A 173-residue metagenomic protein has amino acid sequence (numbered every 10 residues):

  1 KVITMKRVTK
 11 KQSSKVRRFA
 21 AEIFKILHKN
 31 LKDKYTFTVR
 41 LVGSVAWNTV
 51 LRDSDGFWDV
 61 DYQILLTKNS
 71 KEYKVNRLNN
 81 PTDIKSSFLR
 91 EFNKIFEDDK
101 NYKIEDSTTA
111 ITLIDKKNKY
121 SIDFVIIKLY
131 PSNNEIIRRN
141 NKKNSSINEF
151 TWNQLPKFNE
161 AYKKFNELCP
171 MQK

Functional and structural regions predicted by a protein language model:
K1-V2, K11, N48-T49, F57 (+1 more regions): Acidic, low-complexity intrinsically disordered regions
K1-V42: Helical scaffold of the NTase/Pol beta-like nucleotidyltransferase catalytic core
I3, Q63-K68, I126-I127: Short loop/turn segments at strand-loop or loop-helix junctions that form parts of catalytic or ligand-binding pockets
Q12-F19, I23, N76-F88: Short amphipathic alpha-helical segments
F19, I26, E91, I95 (+2 more regions): Residues that form generic nucleotide/phosphate-binding pockets
A21, D106-K173: Catalytic cores of NTP-dependent nucleotidyl/adenyl transfer enzymes across multiple folds
H28-V60, I64-K74: Active-site nucleotide-donor binding segment shared across nucleotidyl transfer reactions
L31-K34, L78-N133: Conserved catalytic core of two-metal-ion nucleotidyltransferases
